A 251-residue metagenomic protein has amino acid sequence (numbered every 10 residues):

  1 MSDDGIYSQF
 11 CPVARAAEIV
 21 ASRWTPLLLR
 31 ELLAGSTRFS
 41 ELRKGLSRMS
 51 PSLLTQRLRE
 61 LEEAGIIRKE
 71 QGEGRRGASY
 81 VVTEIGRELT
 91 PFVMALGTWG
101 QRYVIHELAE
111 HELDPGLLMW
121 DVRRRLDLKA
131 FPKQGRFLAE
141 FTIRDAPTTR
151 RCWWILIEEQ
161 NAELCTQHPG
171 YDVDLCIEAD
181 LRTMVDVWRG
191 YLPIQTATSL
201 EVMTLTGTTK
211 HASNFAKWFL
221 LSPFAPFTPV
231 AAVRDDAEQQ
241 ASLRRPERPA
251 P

Functional and structural regions predicted by a protein language model:
M1-Q9: N-terminal intrinsically disordered/low-complexity leader segments
I6-Y7, A16-I19, L58, G77: Basic, helix-initiating cap at the start of DNA-binding domains
I6-Y7, R23-L29, F39, P132-Q134 (+1 more regions): Short histidine
S8-C11, A179: Alpha-helix N-cap/N′ positions at the starts of helices
C11-M49, Y80: N-terminal helix-turn-helix DNA-binding core of bacterial DNA-binding proteins
K44, P51-P251: Feature captures hydrophobic
